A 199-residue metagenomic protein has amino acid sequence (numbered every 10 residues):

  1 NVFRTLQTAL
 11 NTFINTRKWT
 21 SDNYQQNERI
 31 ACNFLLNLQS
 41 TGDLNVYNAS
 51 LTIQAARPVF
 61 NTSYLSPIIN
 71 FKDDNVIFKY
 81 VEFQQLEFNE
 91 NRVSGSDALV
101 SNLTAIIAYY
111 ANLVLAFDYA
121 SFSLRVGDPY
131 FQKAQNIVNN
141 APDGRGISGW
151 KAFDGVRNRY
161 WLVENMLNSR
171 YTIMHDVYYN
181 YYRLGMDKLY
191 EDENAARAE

Functional and structural regions predicted by a protein language model:
N1-N48, V59-N61: Start-of-domain marker
R17, D118-F122, A196: Short secondary-structure junctions and interdomain/linker hinges
D43-N158: Acidic/His-rich structured neighborhood in mature extracellular/periplasmic domains
F117, E164, E193-N194: Phosphate/adenylate-binding glycine loop and adjacent helical scaffold
A152-L167, M174: Hydrophobic, aromatic-lined core segments that form the binding pocket/scaffold for planar heteroaromatic ligands
N168-E199: A cross-kingdom marker for long, charged
